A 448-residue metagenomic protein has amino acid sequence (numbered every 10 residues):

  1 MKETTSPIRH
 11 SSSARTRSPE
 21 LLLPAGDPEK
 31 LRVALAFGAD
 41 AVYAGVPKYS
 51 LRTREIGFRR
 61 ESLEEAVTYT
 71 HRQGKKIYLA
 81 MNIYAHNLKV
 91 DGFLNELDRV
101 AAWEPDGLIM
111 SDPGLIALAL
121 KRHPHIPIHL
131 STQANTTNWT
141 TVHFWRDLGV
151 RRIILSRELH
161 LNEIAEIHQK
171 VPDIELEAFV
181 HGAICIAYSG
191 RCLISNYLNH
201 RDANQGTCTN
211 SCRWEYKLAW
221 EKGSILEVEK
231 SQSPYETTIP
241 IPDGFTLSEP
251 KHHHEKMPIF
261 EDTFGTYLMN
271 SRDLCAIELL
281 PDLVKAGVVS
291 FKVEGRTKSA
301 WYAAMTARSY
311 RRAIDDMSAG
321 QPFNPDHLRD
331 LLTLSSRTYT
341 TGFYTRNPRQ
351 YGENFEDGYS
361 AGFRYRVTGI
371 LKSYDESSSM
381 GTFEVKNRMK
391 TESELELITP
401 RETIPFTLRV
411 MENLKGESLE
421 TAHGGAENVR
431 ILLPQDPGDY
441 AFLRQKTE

Functional and structural regions predicted by a protein language model:
K2-H10, A14-A36, A41-K48, A66-V67 (+6 more regions): Surface-exposed amphipathic alpha-helical tracts and adjacent flexible/coil segments at the periphery of soluble enzymes
T53-Y69: Glycine-rich, positively charged N-terminal anion/phosphate-binding segment
R54, T132-T136, L155, W301: Alpha-helix capping and helix-loop boundary segments enriched in small/acidic/polar residues
D91, H125, L130-T137: Gly/Gly-Pro- and Ser/Thr-rich, intrinsically disordered tail segments characteristic of DNA damage-repair and tolerance
G114-L115: Alpha-helix capping/helix-boundary segments
